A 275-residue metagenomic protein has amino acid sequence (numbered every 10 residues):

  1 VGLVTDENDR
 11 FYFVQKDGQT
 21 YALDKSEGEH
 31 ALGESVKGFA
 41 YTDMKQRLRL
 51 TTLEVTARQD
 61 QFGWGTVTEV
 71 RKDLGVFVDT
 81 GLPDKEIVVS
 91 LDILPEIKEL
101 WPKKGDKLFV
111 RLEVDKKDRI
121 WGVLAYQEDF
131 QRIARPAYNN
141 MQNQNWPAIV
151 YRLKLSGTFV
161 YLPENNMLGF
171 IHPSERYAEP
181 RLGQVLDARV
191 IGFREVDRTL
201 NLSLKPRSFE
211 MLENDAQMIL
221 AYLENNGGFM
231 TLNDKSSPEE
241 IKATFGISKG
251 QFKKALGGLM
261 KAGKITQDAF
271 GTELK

Functional and structural regions predicted by a protein language model:
V1-K275: Single-stranded RNA-binding regions, centering on S1/OB-family and related RNA-binding modules
